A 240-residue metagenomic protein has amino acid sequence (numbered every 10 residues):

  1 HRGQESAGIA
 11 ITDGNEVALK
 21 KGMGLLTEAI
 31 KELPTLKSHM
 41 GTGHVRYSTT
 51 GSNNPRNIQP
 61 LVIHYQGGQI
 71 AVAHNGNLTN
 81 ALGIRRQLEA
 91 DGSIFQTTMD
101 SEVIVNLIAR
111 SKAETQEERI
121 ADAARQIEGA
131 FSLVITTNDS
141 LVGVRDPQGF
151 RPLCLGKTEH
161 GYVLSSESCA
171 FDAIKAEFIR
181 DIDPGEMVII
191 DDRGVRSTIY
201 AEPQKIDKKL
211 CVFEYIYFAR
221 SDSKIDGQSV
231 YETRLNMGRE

Functional and structural regions predicted by a protein language model:
H1-P184, I189-E240: Conserved short alpha-helical segments that host acidic/polar catalytic motifs at enzyme active sites
